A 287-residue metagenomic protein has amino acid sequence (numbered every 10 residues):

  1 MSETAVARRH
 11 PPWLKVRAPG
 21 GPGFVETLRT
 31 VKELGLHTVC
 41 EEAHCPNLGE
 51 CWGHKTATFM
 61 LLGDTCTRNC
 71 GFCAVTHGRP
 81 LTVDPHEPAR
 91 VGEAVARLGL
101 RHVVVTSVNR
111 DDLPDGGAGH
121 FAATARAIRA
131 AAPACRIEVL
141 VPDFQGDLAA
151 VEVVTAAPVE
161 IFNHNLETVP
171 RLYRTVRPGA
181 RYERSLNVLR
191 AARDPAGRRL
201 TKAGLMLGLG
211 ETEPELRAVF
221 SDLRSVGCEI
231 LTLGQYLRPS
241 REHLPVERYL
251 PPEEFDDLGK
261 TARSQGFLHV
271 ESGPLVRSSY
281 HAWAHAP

Functional and structural regions predicted by a protein language model:
M1-T58, L62, A89-G99, A123-C135 (+2 more regions): Auxiliary Fe-S-binding modules of radical SAM enzymes
C45, C66, C70-C73: Short cysteine clusters
E50-G53, G71, V75-G78: Short functional micro-motifs and their immediate structural scaffolds
A57, R68, F162: Change "...and in nucleic-acid phosphodiester-cleaving endonucleases..." to "...and in nucleic-acid processing enzymes
T67, V169-P170, R238, R277: Alpha-helix N-cap/helix-start and coil->helix boundary motif
N69, L113, L172, R241 (+1 more regions): Glycine/Thr-rich phosphate-binding loops of Rossmann-like dinucleotide-binding domains
A74-R90, V95-A149, V154-R190, K202 (+1 more regions): Core AdoMet radical
